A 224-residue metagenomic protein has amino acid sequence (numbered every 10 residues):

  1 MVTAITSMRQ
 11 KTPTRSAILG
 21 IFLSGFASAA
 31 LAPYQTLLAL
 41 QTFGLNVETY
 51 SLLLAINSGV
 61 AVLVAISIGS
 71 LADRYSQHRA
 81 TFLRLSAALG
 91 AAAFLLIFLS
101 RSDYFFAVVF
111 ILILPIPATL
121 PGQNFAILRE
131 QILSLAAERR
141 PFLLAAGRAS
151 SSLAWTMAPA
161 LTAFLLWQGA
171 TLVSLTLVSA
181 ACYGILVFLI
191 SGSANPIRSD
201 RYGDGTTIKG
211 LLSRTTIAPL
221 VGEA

Functional and structural regions predicted by a protein language model:
V2-S58, I217-G222: Helix-loop boundary and gating motifs at the non-cytosolic
F22, Y104-P121, A224: Hydrophobic core of transmembrane alpha-helices in multi-pass small-molecule transporters, especially MFS/SLC-type
V64-Q77, L166: Helix-to-loop junctions at the C-terminal end of transmembrane segments in multipass secondary transporters
R74-A87: Cytoplasmic membrane-interface "Motif A"-like loop-to-helix N-cap segments of 12-TM Major Facilitator Superfamily
A88-S102: C-terminal ends and interior cores of transmembrane alpha-helices in multi-pass membrane transporters/permeases
I113-A149: Cytoplasmic helix-loop-helix junction between adjacent transmembrane helices in 12-TM secondary transporters
M157-S174: Transmembrane alpha-helix termini and helix-breaking/packing motifs in multi-pass membrane transporters
V173-G192: Symmetry-related core transmembrane helices of the 12-TM Major Facilitator Superfamily/SLC fold
